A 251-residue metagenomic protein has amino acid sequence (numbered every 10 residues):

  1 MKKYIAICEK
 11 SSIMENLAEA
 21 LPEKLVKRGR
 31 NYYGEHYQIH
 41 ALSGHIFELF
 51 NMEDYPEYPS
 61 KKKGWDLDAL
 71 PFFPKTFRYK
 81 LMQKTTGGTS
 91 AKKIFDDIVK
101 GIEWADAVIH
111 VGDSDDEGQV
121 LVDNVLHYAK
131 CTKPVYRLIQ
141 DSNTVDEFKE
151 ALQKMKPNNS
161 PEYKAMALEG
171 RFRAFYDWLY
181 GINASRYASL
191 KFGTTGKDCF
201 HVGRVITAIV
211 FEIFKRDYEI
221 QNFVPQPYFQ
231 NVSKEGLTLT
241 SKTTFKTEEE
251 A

Functional and structural regions predicted by a protein language model:
M1-I182, A208, F245-E249: Intrinsically disordered, low-complexity regulatory segments
C8, R173-T244: Prokaryote-biased recognition of long, low-complexity C-terminal linker/tail segments that are poorly structured
